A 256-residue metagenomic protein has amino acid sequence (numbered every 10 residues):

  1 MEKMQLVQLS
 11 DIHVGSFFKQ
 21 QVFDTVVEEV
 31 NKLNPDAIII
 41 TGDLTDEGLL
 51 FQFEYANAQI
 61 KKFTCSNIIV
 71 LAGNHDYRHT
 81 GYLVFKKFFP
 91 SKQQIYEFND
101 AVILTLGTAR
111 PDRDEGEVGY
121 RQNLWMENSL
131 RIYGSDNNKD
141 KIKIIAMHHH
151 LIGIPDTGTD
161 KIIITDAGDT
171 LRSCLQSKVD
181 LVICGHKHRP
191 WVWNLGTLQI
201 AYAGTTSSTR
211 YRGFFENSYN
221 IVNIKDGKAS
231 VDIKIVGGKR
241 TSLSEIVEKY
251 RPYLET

Functional and structural regions predicted by a protein language model:
M1-Q59, N138: N-terminal active-site segment of His-dependent metallophosphoesterases
M1-V7, I95-T105, N138, I142 (+1 more regions): Beta-strand-turn-beta hairpins that frame and shape the catalytic cleft of phosphate-ester-processing enzymes
L9-S10, I38-D43, N67-N74, L106-G107 (+3 more regions): Active-site neighborhood of phospho(di)ester-bond hydrolases with catalytic His/Asp-centered motifs
G15-F18, D46-F51, N74-Y82, P111-D114 (+3 more regions): Active-site environment of divalent metal-dependent phosphoester hydrolases
L50-K139, R172-L175, I221: Extended active-site neighborhood of metal-dependent phosphoesterases/phosphodiesterases
Y133-P155: Short acidic, glycine-rich surface-loop motifs adjacent to enzyme active sites
T159-S230: Conserved beta-sheet core of the metallophosphoesterase superfamily
K225-T256: A short C-terminal boundary segment appended to hydrolase-like catalytic domains
